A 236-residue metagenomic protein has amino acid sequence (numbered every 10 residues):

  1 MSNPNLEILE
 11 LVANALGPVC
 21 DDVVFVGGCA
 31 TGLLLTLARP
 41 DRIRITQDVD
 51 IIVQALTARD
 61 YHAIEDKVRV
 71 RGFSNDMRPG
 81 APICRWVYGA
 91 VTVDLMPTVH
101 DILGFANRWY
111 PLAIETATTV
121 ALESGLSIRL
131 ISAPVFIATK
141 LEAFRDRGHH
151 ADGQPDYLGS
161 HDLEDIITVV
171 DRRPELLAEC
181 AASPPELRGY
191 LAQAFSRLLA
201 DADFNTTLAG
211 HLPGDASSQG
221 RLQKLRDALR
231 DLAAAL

Functional and structural regions predicted by a protein language model:
M1-L236: Compositionally biased terminal segments of proteins
